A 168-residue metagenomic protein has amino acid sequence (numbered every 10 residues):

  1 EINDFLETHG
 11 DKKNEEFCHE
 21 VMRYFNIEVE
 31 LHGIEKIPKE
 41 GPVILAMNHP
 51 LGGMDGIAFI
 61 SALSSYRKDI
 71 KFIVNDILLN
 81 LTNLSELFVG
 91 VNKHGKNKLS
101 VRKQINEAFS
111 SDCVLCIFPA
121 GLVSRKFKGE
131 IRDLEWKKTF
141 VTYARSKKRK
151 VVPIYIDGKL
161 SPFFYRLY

Functional and structural regions predicted by a protein language model:
E1-V43, G56-A58, R67, S85: Membrane-anchoring hydrophobic helices of lipid-metabolizing enzymes
E7, E20-N26, V91-N97, G129-E130: Short, flexible loop segments at the rims of nucleotide/cofactor-binding pockets, characterized by
V43-K96: Catalytic core of membrane glycerolipid acyltransferases/transacylases, capturing the structured, soluble-facing
G56-A58, N83-E86, S100-V101, P119-A120 (+2 more regions): A short secondary-structure junction signal
A62, E107, T142-Y143: Hydrophobic/aromatic ligand-binding patch that stacks against planar heteroaromatic rings of cofactors or nucleotides
K71-V74, C116-F118, V151-Y155: A structural signal for short, well-ordered beta-strand segments and their strand-loop junctions that often border
F109-L122: A structural motif
F127-Y168: A cross-family acyltransferase "interaction/gating" segment
